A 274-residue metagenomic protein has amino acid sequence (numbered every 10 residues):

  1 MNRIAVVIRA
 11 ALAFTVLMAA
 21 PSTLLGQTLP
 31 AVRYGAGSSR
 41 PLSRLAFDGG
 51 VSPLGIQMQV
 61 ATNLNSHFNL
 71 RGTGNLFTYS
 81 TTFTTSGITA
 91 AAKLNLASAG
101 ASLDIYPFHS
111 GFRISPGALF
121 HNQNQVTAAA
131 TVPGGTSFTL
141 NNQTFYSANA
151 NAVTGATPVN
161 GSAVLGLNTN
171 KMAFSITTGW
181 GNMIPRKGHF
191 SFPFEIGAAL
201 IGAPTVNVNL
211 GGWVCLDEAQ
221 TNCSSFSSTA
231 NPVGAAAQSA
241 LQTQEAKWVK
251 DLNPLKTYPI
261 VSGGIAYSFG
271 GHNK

Functional and structural regions predicted by a protein language model:
M1-A36, A230, G270-K274: Cleavable N-terminal export/targeting peptides
R33-R40, G74-A101, Q123-M172, G202-I260: Extracellular/periplasm-exposed beta-strand and loop segments of Gram-negative cell-envelope proteins, dominated by
S38, G50-S52, Q59-A61, D104-Y106 (+2 more regions): Transmembrane beta-barrel domains of outer membrane proteins
S39-L45, I56, S66-F68, S110-F112 (+3 more regions): Outer-envelope beta-barrel architecture signal
F47-G49, V60, G72, L103 (+3 more regions): Membrane-embedded beta-strand positions of outer-membrane beta-barrel proteins
V51-G55, G74-S80, P107, A118-N124 (+3 more regions): Transmembrane beta-strands of outer-membrane beta-barrel pores
L64-F68, I105-S110, N182-R186, F269-N273: Outer-membrane beta-barrel strand-turn architecture
L255-K274: Outer-membrane beta-barrel "beta-signal"
